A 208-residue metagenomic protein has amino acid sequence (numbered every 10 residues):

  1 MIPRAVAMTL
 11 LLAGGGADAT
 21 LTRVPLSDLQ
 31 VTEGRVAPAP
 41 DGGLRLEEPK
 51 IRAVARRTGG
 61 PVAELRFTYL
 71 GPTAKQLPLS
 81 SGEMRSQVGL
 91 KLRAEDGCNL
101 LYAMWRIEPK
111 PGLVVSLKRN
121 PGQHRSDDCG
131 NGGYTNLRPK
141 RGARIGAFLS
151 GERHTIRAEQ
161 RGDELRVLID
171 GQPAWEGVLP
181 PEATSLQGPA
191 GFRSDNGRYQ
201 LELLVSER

Functional and structural regions predicted by a protein language model:
M1-M8: Sec-dependent signal peptide recognition, specifically the positively charged N-region followed immediately by
L11-S81, F148: Low-complexity, Ser/Thr/Pro/Gly-rich disordered linker/stalk regions
V36, G43-R45, P111-V114, L165 (+1 more regions): Hydrophobic residues embedded in beta-strands of well-ordered beta-sheets
E48-G130: Secretory/extracellular carbohydrate-interaction modules and structurally similar beta-sandwich "look-alikes"
L65-F67, A147, G151-I169: Short tryptophan-centered beta-strand motifs in secreted/extracellular beta-sheet-rich domains of glycan-recognition
H124-T155: Short, aromatic/His-centered strand-loop micro-motif at the edge of beta-sheets
G177-V205: Flexible glycan-contacting loops in extracellular carbohydrate-active proteins
